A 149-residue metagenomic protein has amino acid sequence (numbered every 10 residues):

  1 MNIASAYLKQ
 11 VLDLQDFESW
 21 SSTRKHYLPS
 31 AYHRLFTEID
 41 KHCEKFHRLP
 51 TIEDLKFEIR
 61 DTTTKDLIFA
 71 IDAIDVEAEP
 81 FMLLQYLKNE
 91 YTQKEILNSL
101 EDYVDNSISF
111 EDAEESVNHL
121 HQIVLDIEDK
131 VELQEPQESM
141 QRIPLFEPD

Functional and structural regions predicted by a protein language model:
M1-E90: Noncatalytic partner-interaction/assembly domains of nucleic-acid and motor enzyme complexes, especially the accessory
D16-F17, K45-R48, Q93-I96, S109 (+2 more regions): Intrinsically disordered or highly flexible coil/loop and linker segments, enriched in small and charged/polar residues
E38, H42, E58, A70 (+4 more regions): Charge-rich, solvent-exposed alpha-helical interaction surfaces
H47, K56, I71-I74, E101 (+3 more regions): Short, flexible coil/linker elements and helix-boundary hinge sites characteristic of intrinsically disordered
P80-L83, Q93, S116-H121, D129: Terminal low-complexity, poorly structured segments
M82-A113: A charged, amphipathic interaction segment
D105-I127: Non-catalytic interaction/clamp surfaces of large macromolecular machines
L125-D149: The Walker A/P-loop phosphate-binding site
